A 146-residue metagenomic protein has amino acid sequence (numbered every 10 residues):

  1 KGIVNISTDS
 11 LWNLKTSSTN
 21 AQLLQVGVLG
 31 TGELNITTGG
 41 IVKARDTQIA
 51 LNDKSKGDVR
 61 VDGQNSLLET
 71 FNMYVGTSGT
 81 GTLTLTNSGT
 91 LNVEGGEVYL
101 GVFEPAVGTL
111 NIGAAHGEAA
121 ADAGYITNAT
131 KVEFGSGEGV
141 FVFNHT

Functional and structural regions predicted by a protein language model:
K1-T146: Sequence/structural signature of small/polar-enriched beta-strand/turn repeats that build beta-strand-rich repeat
